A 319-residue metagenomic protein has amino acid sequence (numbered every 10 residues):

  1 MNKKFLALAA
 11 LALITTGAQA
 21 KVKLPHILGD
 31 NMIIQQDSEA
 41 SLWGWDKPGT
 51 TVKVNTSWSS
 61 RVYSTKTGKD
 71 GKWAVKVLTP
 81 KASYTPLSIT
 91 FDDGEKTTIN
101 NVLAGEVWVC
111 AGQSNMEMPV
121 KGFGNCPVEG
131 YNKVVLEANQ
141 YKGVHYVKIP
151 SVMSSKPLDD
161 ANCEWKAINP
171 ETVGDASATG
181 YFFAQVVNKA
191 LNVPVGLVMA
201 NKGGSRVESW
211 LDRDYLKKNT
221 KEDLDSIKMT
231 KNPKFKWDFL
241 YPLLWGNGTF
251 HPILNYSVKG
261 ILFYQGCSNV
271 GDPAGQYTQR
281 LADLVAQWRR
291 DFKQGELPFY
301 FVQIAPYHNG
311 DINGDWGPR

Functional and structural regions predicted by a protein language model:
M1-K23: Bacterial Sec-dependent N-terminal signal peptides
K21-R319: Cell-envelope and extracellular/periplasmic
